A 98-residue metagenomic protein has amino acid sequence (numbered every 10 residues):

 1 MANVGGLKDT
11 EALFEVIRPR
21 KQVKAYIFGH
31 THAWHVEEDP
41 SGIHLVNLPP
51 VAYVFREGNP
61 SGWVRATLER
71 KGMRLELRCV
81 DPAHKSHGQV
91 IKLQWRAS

Functional and structural regions predicted by a protein language model:
M1-T31, E38, H44, V54: Active-site-proximal segments of metal-dependent phosphoesterases and phosphodiesterases across multiple
W34-S98: Binuclear metal-dependent phosphoesterase catalytic core
